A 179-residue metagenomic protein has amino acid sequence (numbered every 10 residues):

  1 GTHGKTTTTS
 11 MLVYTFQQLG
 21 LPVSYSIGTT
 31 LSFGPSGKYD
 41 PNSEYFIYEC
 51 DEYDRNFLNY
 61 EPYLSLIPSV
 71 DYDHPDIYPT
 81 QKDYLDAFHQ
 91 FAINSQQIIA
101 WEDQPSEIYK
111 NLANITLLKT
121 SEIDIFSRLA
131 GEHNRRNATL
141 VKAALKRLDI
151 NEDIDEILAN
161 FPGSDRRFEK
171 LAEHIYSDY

Functional and structural regions predicted by a protein language model:
G1-E102, S106-N114, K142-A143: Phosphate-binding loop of NTP-binding sites
G28, E52, D103, K119-E122 (+2 more regions): Residues that form or immediately flank small-molecule/cofactor binding pockets and catalytic motifs
P62-L66, Y109-L129, I175: Active-site regions of enzymes building and remodeling cell-envelope glycoconjugates
I123-Y179: Nucleotide phosphate-binding/pyrophosphate-handling subdomain across enzymes that bind or process nucleotide phosphates
